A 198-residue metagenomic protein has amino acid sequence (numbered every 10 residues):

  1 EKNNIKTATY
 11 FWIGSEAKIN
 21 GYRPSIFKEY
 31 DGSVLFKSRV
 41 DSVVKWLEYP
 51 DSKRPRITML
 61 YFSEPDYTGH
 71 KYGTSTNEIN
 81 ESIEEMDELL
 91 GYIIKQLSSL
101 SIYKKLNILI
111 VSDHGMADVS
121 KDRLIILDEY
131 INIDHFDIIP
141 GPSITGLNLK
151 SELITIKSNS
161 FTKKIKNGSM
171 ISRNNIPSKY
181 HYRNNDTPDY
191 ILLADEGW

Functional and structural regions predicted by a protein language model:
E1-G73, K166: His/Asp/Glu-rich, glycine-adjacent segments that coordinate divalent cations and/or stabilize oxyanion chemistry on
K2-N3, W46-P50, Q96, L100 (+3 more regions): Structured segments of extracytoplasmic/periplasmic soluble domains in secreted or envelope-associated proteins
N3-A8, S52-T58, I102-N107, I165-S169 (+2 more regions): Loop/turn elements at helix/coil->beta-strand transitions in domains of secreted/extracellular proteins
K6-F11, R56-Y61, I108-I110, D118 (+3 more regions): Structural recognition of the beta-strand scaffold that forms the well-ordered cores of secreted hydrolase catalytic
F36-E48, P65-L106: A long, amphipathic alpha-helix that forms part of the scaffold/cap immediately adjacent to metal-dependent active
Y67-G69, M116-K121, S169-I171: Secretory-pathway/luminal and periplasmic proteins that interact with or process carbohydrate-rich
S112-S143, A194-W198: Histidine-centered active-site microenvironments of extracellular/periplasmic hydrolases and transferases
I139-W198: Active-site neighborhoods of enzymes that stabilize oxyanions during catalysis
